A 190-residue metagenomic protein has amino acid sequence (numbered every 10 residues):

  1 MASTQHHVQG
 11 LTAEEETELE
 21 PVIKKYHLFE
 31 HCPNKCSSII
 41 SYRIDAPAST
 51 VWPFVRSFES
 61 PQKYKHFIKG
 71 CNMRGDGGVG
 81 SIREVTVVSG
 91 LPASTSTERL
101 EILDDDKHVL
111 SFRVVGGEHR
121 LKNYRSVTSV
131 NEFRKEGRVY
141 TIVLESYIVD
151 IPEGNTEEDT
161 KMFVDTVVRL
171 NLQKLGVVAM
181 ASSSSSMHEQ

Functional and structural regions predicted by a protein language model:
M1-H7, S185-Q190: Intrinsically disordered, low-complexity regulatory regions of plant transcription factors
A2-G78: Hydrophobic ligand-binding cavity/cleft-lining segments
K35-S41, I82, T95, V109 (+2 more regions): Intrinsic-disorder/low-complexity, polar/charged segments enriched in Ser/Thr/Lys/Arg/Asp/Glu/Gln
A48-S49, D76, I102-H108, V130-I142: A short, structured loop/turn motif at beta-sheet edges
V51, V55, R83, L100 (+4 more regions): Structural signal for hydrophobic/aromatic residues that build the beta-strand cores of folded beta-sheet domains
R56-K122, S182: Glycine-rich portal/gate segments that line the openings of hydrophobic small-molecule binding cavities
R113-L170: Beta-strand/loop substructures that line and gate deep hydrophobic ligand-binding cavities in soluble
E158, M162-Q190: C-terminal helix/juxtamembrane-tail motif
